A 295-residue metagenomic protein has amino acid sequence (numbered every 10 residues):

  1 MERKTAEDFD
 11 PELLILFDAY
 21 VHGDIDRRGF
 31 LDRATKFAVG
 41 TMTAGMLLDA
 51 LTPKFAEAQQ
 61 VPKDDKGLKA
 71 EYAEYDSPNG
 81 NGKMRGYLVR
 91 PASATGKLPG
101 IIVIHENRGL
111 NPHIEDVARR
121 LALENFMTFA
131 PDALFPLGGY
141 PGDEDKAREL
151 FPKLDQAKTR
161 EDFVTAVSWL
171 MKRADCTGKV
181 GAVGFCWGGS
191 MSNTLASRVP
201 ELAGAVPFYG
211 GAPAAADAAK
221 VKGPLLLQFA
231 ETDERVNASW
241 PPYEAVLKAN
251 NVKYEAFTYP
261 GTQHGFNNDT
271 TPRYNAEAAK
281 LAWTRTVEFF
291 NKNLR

Functional and structural regions predicted by a protein language model:
M1-G29: N-terminal secretory signal peptides
D18, R27-P53: N-terminal export signals
Q59-A94: N-terminal cap/lid segment of alpha/beta-hydrolase-fold proteins
K97-E106: Short beta-strand element of the alpha/beta-hydrolase
R108, L134-A157, G265-T270: Cap/lid segment of the alpha/beta-hydrolase catalytic domain
E144-V183, N293-L294: Gly/Ser-rich "nucleophile elbow"/oxyanion-hole loop immediately N-terminal to the catalytic nucleophile in hydrolases
T165-K222: Primarily recognizes the serine-hydrolase "nucleophile elbow" in alpha/beta-hydrolase and SGNH/GDSL folds
L227-F229: Short beta-strand/loop motif that positions the catalytic acidic residue of the alpha/beta-hydrolase fold
